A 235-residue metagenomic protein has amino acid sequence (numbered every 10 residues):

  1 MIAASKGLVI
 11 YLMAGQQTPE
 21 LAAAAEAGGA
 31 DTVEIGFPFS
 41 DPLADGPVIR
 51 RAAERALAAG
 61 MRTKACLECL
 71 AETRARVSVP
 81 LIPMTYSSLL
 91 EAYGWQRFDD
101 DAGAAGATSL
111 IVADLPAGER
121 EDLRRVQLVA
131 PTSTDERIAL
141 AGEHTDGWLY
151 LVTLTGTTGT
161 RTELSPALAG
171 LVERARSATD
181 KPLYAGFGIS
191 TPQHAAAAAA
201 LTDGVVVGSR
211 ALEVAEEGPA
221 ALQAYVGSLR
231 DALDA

Functional and structural regions predicted by a protein language model:
M1-M13, L70-A75: N-terminal amphipathic alpha-helix/helix-capping segment at the start of soluble metabolic enzymes
L8-L12, V33-I35, L81-T85, L110-V112 (+4 more regions): Hydrophobic faces of well-ordered beta-strands that scaffold small-molecule active sites in alpha/beta enzyme cores
Q17-A27, S133-E143, A178-T179, A185 (+1 more regions): Catalytic cores of alpha/beta
L21, E26-T32, F37-F39, R50-V112: Active-site beta->alpha loop and helix N-cap motifs at the rims of alpha/beta catalytic domains
D31-P42, A105, S109-E119, T153-G159 (+2 more regions): Glycine-rich phosphate-binding active-site loops on the catalytic face of alpha/beta enzymes
A44-A53, L212-A235: C-terminal helical cap(s) of enzyme catalytic domains, especially alpha/beta-barrels
I49-A52, A56-A59, I138-T179, E216: Glycine/Thr-rich beta-alpha phosphate-binding loop at enzyme active sites
A58-M61, D99-E119, R124-S133, I138-G142 (+2 more regions): Catalytic beta/alpha-barrel core
